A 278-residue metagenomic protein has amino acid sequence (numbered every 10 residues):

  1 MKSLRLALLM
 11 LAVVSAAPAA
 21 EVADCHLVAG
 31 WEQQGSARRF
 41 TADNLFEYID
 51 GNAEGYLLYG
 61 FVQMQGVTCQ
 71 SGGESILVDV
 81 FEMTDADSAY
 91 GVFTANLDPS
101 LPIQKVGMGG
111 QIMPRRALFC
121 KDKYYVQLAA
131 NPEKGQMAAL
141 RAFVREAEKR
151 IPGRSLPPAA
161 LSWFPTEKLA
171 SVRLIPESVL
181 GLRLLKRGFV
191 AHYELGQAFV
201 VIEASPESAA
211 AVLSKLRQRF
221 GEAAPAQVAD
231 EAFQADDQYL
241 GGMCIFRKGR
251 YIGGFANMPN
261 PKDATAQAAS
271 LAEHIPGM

Functional and structural regions predicted by a protein language model:
M1-K2: N-terminal secretory signal peptides that target proteins for export/translocation
R5-S15: Bacterial N-terminal signal peptides
A16-A23: Boundary at the C-terminal end of the N-terminal hydrophobic targeting segment
C25-Y59, M83-D122, P158-H192, I202-F246: Short Gly/Thr-rich strand-loop-strand
L57, V62-G72, S155, K186 (+2 more regions): Long, contiguous binding/interaction regions
G72-G73, E82-K105, P132-L156, Q197-V228 (+1 more regions): Extended intrinsically disordered, low-complexity coil regions enriched in Ser, Thr, Gly, Ala and often Pro
L77-V80, K123-N131, Q197-V200, R250-M258: Short, well-ordered beta-strand elements
V126-G181: A surface/extracellular/periplasmic glyco- and lipid-processing/surface-interacting theme
